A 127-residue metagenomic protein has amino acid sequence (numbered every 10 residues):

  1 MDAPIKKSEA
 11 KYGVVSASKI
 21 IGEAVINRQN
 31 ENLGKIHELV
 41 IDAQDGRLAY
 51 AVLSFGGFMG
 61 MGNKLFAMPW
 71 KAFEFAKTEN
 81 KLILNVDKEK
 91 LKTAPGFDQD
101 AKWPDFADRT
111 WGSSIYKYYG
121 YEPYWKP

Functional and structural regions predicted by a protein language model:
M1-P127: Peripheral interaction segments used for macromolecular assembly
